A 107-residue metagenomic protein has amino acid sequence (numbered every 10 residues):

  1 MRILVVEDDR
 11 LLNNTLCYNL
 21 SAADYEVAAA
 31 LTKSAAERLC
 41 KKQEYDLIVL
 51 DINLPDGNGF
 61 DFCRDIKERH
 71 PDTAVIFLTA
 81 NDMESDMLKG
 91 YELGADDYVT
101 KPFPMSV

Functional and structural regions predicted by a protein language model:
M1-V107: N-terminal/domain-start alpha-helical segments
